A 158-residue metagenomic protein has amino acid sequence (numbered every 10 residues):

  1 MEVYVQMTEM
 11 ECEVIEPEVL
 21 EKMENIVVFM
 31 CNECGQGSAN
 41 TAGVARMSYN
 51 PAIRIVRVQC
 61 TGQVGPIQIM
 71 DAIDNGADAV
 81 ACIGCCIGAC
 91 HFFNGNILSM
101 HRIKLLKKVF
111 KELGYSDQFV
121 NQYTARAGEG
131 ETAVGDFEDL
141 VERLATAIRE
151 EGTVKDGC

Functional and structural regions predicted by a protein language model:
M1-C158: Iron-sulfur-associated redox domains of electron-transfer enzymes in respiratory and anaerobic energy metabolism
